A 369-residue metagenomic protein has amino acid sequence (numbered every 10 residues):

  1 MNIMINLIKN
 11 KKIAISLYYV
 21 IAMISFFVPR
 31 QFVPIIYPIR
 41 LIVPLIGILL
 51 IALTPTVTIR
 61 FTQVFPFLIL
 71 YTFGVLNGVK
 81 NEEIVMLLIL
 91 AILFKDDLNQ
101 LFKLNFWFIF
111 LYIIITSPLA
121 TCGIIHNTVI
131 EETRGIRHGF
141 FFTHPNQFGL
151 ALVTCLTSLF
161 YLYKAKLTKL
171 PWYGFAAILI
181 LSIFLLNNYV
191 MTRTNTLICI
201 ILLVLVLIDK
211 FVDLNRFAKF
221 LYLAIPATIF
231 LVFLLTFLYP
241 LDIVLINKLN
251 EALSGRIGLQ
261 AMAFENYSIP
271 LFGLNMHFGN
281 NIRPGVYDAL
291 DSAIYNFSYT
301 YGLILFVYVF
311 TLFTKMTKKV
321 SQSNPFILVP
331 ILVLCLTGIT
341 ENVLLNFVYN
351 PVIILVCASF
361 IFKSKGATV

Functional and structural regions predicted by a protein language model:
N2-P29, I36-V244, E265, G285-T368: Hydrophobic transmembrane helix bundles of membrane-integrated enzymes that assemble and modify cell-envelope
L245-Y301: Long extracytoplasmic/lumenal interhelical loops at the membrane interface of multi-pass membrane proteins
